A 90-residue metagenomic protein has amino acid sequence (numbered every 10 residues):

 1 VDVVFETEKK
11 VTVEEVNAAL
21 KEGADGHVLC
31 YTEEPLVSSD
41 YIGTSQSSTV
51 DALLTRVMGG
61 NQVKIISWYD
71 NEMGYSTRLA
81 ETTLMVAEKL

Functional and structural regions predicted by a protein language model:
V1-V63: C-terminal substrate-binding/catalytic lobe of Rossmann-fold NAD(P)-dependent oxidoreductases
S45-L90: NAD(P)-dependent Rossmann-like dehydrogenase/reductase catalytic/cofactor-binding core
